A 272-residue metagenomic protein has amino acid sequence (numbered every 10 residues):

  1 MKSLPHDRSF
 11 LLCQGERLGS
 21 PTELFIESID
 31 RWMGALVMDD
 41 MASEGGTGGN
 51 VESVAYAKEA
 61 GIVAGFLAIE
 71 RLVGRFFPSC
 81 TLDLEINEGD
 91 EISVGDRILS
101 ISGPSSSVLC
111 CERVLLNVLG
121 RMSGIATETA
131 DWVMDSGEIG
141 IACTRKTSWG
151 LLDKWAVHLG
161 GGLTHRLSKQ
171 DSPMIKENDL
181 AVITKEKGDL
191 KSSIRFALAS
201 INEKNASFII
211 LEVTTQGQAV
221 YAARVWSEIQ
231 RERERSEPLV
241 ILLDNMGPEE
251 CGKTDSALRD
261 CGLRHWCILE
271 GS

Functional and structural regions predicted by a protein language model:
K2-V240, E249-K253, A257, W266-E270: Acidic/glycine-rich phosphate/pyrophosphate-binding loops and surrounding catalytic core that coordinate Mg2+
